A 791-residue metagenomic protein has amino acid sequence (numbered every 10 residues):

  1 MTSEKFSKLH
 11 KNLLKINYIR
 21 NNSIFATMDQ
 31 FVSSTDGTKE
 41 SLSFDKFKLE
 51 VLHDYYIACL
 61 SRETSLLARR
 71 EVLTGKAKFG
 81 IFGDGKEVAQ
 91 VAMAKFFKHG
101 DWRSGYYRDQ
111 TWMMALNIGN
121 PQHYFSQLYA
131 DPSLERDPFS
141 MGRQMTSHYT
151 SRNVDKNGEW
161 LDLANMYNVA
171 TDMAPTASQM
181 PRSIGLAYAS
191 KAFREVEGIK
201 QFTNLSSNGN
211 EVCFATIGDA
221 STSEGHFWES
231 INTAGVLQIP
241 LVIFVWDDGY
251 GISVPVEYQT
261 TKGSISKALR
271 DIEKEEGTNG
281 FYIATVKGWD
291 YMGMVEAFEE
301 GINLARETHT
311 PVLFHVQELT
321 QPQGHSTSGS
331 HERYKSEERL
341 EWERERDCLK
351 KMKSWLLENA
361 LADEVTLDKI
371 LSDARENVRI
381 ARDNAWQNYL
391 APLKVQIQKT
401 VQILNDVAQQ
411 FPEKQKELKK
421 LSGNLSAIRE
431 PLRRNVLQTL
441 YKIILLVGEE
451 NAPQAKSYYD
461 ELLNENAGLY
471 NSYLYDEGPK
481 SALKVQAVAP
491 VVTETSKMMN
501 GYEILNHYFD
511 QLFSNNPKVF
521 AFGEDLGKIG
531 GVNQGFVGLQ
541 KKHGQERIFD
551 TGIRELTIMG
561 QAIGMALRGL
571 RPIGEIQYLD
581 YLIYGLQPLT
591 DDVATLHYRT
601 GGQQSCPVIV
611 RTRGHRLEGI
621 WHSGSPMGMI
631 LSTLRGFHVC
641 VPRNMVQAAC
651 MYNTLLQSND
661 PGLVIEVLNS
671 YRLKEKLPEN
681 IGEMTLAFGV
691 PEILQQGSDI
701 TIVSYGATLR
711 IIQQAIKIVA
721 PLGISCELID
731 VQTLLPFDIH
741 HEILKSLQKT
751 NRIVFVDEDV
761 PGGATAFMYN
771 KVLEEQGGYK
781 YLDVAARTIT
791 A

Functional and structural regions predicted by a protein language model:
T2-A89, K95, P322-H543, V772 (+1 more regions): Conserved acidic/glycine
E40, R194, F202-E211, K262-E300 (+3 more regions): Conserved thiamine diphosphate
A58, G85, G185, D219 (+20 more regions): Buried hydrophobic positions in well-ordered alpha/beta secondary-structure cores of metabolic enzymes
E63-F244, G249-G251, P255-E273, I620-H622 (+1 more regions): Cofactor-binding active-site loop characterized by glycine-rich and histidine/acidic residues
E87-A92, N168-D248, V286-L304, F520 (+4 more regions): Thiamine diphosphate
G105-Y107, A177, S183, T216-I217 (+9 more regions): Short beta-strand segments
L241, V245-E430, N435-V436, G538 (+1 more regions): Thiamine diphosphate
T612-L617, M645-F688: Catalytic domains of riboflavin
